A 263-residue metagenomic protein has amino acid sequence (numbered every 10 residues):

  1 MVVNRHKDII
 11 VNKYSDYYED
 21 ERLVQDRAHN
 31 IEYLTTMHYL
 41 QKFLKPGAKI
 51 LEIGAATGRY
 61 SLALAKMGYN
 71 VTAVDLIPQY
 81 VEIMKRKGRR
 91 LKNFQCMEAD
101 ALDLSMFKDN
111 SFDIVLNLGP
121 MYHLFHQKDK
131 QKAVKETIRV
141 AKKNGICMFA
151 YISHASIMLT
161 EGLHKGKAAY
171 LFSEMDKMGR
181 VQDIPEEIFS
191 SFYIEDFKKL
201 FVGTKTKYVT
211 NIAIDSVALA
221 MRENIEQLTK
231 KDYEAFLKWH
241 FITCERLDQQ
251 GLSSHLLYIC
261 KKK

Functional and structural regions predicted by a protein language model:
M1-P46, R59: Conserved class I S-adenosyl-L-methionine
R59-D103: Class I SAM-dependent methyltransferase SAM/SAH-binding core
S105-V115: A short acidic, Gly/Pro-enriched loop at the edge of an enzyme's catalytic core that lines a small-molecule cofactor
I114-K128: A short SAM/SAH-binding and catalytic strip from SAM-dependent methyltransferases
Q131-K143: A short glycine-rich, Lys/Arg-flanked "PGG" loop and its adjoining helix->strand segment in the class I
I146-E174: Conserved class I S-adenosyl-L-methionine
I188-K205, N211: Short alpha-helix
T210-K263: A C-terminal cap/extension of S-adenosyl-L-methionine-dependent methyltransferases that defines the acceptor-substrate
